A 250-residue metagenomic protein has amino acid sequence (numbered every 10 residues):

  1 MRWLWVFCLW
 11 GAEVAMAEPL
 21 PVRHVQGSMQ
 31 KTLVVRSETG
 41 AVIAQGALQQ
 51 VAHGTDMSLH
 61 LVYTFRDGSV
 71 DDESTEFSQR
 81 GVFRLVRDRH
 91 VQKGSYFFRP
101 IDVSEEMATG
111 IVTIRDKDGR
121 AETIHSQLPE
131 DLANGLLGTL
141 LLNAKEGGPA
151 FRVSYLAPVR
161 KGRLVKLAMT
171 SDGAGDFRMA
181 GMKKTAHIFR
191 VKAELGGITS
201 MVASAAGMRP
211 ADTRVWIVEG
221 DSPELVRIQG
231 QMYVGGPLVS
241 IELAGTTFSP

Functional and structural regions predicted by a protein language model:
M1-V6: Sec-dependent signal peptide recognition, specifically the positively charged N-region followed immediately by
F7-A17: Hydrophobic h-region of N-terminal signal peptides that target proteins for export in Gram-negative bacteria
W10, R23, G27-M29, E130-G135: Low-complexity, intrinsically disordered regions enriched in charged/polar residues
V14, V103, K117-G119: Short linear motifs in intrinsically disordered/low-complexity regions
E18-M107, F151-P250: Acidic, serine/threonine-rich low-complexity disordered tracts
T109-I111: Structural motif
R115-F151: Surface-exposed beta-loop interaction hotspot
